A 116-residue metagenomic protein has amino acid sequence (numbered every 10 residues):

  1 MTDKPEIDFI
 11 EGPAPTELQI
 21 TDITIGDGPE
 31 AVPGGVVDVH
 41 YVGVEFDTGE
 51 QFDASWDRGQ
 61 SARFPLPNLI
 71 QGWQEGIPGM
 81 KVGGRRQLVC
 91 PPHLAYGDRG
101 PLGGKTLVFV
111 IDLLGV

Functional and structural regions predicted by a protein language model:
M1-V116: Cross-family detector of peptidyl-prolyl cis-trans isomerase
